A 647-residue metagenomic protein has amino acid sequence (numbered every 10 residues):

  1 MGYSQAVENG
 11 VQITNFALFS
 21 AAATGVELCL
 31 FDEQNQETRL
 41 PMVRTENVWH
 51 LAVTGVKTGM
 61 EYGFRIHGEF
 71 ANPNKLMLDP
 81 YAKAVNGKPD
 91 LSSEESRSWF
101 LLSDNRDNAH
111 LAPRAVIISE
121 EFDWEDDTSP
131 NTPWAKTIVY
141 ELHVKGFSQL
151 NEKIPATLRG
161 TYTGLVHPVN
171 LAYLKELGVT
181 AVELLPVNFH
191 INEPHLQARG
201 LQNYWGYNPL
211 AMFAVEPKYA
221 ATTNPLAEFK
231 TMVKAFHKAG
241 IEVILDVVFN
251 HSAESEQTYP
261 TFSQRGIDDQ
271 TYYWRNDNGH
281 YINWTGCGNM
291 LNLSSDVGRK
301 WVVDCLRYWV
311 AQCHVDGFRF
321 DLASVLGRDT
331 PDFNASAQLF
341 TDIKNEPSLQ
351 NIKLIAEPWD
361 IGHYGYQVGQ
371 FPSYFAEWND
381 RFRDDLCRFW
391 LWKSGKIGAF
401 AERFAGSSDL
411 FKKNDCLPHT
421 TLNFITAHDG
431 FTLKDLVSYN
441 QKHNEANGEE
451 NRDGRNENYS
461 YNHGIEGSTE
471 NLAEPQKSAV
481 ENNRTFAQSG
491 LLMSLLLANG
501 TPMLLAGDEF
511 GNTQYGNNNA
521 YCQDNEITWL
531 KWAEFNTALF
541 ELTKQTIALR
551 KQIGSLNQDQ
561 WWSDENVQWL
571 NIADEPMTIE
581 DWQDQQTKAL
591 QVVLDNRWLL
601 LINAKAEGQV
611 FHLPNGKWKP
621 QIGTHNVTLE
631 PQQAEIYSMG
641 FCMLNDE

Functional and structural regions predicted by a protein language model:
M1-Y140, K145, Y162, L174 (+2 more regions): Carbohydrate-interacting/catalytic domains
L18, F64, L142, L184 (+9 more regions): Conserved, mostly hydrophobic/aromatic
S20-A22, R44, G55, G68 (+16 more regions): Short, flexible loop/turn elements at secondary-structure junctions
R39-P41, E152-P168, Y439-N444, N626-L629: Short, polar loop/linker segments at the starts of domains and inter-domain junctions
I66-D126, N192-Q202, N208, A239 (+2 more regions): Core domains of carbohydrate- and sulfate-ester-processing enzymes
I138-Y140, V182-L184, V243-L245, F318 (+2 more regions): Hydrophobic faces of well-ordered beta-strands that scaffold small-molecule active sites in alpha/beta enzyme cores
H143-V315, L322-S348, L391, L410: Substrate-binding/active-site clefts of carbohydrate-active enzymes
D329-T330, A335-A506, F510-G511, N519-Q523 (+4 more regions): Conserved alpha/beta catalytic core and glycan-binding cleft of carbohydrate-active enzymes
